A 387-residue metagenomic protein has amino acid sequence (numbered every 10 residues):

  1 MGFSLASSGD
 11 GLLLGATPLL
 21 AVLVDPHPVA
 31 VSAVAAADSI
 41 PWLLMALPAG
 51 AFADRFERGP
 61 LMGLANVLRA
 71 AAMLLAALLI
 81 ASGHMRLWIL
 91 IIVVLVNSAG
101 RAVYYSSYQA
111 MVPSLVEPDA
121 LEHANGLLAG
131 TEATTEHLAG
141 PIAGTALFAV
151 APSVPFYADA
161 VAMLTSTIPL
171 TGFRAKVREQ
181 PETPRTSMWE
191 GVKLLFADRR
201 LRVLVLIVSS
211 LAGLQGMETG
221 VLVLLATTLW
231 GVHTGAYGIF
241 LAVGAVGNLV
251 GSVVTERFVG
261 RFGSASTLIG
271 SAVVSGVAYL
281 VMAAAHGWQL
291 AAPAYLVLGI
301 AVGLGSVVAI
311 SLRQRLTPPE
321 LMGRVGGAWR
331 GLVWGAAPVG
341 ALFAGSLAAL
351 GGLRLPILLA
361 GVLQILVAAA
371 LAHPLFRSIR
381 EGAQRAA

Functional and structural regions predicted by a protein language model:
M1-A387: Alpha-helical transmembrane-bundle signature of multi-pass membrane transport and export proteins
